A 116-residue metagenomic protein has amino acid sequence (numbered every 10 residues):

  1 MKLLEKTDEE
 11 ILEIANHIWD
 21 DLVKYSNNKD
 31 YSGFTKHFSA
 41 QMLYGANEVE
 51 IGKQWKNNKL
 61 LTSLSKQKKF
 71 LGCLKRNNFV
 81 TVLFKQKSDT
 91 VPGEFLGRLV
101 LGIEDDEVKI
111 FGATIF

Functional and structural regions predicted by a protein language model:
M1-K2, T35, G72: A short small-residue
M1-N28: Short, low-complexity N-terminal intrinsically disordered segments enriched in polar/charged residues
N27-Q41: Short, well-ordered alpha-helical segments enriched in acidic and aromatic residues
A40-N58: A solvent-exposed, acidic/Ser-Thr-rich amphipathic alpha-helical stretch
K53-V100, G112-F116: Surface-exposed, charged secondary-structure patches
V100-D106: Short beta-strand micro-motifs enriched in acidic
